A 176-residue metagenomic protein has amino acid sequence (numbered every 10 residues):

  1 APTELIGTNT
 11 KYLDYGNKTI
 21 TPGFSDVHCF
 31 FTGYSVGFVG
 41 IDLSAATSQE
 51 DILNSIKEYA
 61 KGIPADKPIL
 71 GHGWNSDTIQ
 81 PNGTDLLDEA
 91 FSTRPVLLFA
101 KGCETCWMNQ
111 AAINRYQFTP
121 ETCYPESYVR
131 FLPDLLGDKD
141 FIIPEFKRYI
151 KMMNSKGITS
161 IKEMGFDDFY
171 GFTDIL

Functional and structural regions predicted by a protein language model:
A1-L176: Divalent metal-binding segments
